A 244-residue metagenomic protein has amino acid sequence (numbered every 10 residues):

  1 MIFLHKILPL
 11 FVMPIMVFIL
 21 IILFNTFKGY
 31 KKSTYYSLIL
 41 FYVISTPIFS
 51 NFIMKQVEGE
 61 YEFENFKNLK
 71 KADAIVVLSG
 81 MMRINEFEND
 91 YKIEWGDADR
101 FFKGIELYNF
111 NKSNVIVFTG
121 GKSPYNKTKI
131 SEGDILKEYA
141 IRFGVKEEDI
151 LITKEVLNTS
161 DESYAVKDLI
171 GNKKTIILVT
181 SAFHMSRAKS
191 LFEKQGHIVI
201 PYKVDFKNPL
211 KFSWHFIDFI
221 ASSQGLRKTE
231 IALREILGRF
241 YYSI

Functional and structural regions predicted by a protein language model:
M1-F27: Membrane-embedded alpha-helical segments of integral membrane proteins
V12-V17, I44, S222, L226: Alpha-helical transmembrane anchor segments
L23-F24, Y42, F240: Hydrophobic residues within the alpha-helical transmembrane core of Major Facilitator Superfamily
T26-T34: Membrane-interface helix-boundary motifs at transmembrane edges
T34-P47: Hydrophobic membrane-insertion alpha-helices, especially the h-region of bacterial N-terminal signal peptides
P47-S222, T229: A structural signal for short, hydrophobic/glycine-enriched beta-strand patches
A221-I244: Structured C-terminal subdomain patch of bacterial secreted/periplasmic proteins
